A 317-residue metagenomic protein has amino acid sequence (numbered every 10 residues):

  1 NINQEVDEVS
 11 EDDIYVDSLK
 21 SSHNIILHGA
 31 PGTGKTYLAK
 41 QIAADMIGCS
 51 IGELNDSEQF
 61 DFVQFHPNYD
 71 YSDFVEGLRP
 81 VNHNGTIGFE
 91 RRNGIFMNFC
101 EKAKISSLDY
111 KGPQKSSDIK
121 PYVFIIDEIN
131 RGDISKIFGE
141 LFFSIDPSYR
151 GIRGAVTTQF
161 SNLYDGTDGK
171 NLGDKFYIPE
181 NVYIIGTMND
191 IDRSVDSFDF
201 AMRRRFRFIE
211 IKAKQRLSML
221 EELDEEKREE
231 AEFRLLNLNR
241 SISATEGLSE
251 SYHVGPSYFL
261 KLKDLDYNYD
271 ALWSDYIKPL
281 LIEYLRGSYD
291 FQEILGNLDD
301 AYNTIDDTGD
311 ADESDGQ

Functional and structural regions predicted by a protein language model:
N1-Q317: C-terminal regulatory/interaction module of P-loop NTP-utilizing enzymes
